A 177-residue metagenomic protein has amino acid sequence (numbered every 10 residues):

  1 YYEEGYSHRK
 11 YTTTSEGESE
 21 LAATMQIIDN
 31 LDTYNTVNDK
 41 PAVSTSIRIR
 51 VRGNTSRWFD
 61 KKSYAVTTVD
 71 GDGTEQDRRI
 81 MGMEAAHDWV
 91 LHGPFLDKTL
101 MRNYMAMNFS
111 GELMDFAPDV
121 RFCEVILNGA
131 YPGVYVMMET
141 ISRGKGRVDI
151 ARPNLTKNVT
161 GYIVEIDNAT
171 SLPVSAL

Functional and structural regions predicted by a protein language model:
Y1-L177: Phosphate/dinucleotide-binding and metal-coordinating scaffold of catalytic cores in nucleotide-dependent enzymes
